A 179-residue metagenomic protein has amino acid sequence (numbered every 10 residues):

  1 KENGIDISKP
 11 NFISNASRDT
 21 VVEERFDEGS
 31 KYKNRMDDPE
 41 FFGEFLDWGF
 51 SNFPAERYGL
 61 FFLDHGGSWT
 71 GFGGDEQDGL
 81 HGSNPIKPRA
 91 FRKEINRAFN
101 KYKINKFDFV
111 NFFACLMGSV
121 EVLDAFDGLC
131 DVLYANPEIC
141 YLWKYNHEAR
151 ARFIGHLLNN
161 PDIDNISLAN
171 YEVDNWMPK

Functional and structural regions predicted by a protein language model:
K1-F61, G66, T70-I95, F99: Divalent cation-coordinating acidic motifs and surrounding scaffolds that mediate Ca2+/Mg2+/Mn2+/Zn2+-dependent binding
G73-K179: Terminal, contiguous helix-loop blocks that mediate binding/assembly
